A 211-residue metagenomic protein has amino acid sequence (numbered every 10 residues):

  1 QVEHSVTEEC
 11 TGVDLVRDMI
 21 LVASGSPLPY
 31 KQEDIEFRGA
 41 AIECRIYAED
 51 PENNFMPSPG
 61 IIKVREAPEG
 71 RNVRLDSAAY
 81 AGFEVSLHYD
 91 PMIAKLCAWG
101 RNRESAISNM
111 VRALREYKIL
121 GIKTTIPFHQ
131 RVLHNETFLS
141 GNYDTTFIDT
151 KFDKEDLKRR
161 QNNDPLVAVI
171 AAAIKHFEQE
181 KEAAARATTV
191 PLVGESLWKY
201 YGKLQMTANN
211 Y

Functional and structural regions predicted by a protein language model:
E3-Y211: Catalytic cores of soluble metabolic enzymes centered on carboxylation/carboxyl-transfer
